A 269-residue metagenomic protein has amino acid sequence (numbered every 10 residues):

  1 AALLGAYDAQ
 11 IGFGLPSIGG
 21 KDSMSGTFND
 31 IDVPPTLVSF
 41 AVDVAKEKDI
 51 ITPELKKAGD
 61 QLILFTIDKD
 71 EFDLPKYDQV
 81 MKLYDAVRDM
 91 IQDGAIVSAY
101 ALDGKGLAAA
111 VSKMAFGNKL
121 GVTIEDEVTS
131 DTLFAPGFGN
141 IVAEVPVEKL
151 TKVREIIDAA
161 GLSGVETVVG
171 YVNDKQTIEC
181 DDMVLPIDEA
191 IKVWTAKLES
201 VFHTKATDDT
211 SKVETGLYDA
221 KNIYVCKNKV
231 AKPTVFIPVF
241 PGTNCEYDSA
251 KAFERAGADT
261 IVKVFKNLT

Functional and structural regions predicted by a protein language model:
A1-D8, S23, G257-A258: Long, structured ligand/cofactor-binding scaffold of large enzymes
L4, G14-G137, P146-T234, G242 (+1 more regions): Intein/HINT protein-splicing elements and their conserved insertion hotspots or analogous self-processing inserts
N140: Mobile late-domain/C-terminal helix-loop "cap" segments that border catalytic sites or the cytosolic face
Y247, K251-T269: Flexible gly/pro-rich beta->alpha loop and the following alpha-helix that scaffold active-site loops
